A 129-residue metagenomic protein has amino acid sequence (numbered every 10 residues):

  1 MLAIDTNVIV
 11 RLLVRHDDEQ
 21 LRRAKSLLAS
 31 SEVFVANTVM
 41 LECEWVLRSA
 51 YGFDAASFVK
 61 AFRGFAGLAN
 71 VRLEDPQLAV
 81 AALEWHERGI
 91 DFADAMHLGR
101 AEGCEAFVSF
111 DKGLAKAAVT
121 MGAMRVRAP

Functional and structural regions predicted by a protein language model:
M1-V35, A50-K60, A123-P129: Short, well-structured N-terminal submotif of metal-dependent ribonuclease cores
I4, V35, L73, F92-A95 (+1 more regions): Short beta-strand scaffold positions
V8, V39, L78, H97 (+1 more regions): Alpha-helix capping/helix-boundary segments
R11-L13, V46, A117: Residues that scaffold the ATP/ADP-binding catalytic core of kinase and kinase-like folds
K25, E44, R48, R63-A66 (+2 more regions): Amphipathic alpha-helical segments within well-ordered protein domains
S30-E32, N70, E102-A106: Short active-site oxyanion
N37-M40, K60-E87: Acidic catalytic patch
L98, E102-P129: Acidic, PIN/NYN-like endoribonuclease modules and their adjacent C-terminal/linker elements
